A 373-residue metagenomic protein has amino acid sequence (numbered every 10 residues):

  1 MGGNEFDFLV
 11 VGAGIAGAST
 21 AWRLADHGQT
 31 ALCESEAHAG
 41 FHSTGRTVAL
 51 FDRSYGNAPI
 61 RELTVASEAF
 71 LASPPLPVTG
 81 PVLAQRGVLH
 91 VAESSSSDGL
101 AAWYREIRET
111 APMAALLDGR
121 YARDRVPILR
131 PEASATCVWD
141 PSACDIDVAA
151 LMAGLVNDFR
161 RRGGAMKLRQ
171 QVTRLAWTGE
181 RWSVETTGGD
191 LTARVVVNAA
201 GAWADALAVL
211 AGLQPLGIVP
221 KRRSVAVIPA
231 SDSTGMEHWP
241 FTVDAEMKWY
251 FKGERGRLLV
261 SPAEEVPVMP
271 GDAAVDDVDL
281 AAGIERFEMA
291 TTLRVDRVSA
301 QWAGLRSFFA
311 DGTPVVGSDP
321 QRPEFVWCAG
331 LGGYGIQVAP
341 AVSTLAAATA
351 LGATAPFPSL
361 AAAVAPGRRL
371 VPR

Functional and structural regions predicted by a protein language model:
F6-A31: N-terminal Rossmann-like FAD-binding beta1-loop-alpha1 element of flavoenzymes
L9-V11, L191-W203, S343: Short hydrophobic core segments
W22-L24, F51, T79-G87, D190 (+1 more regions): Active-site substrate-recognition segment that forms the wall of the catalytic cavity or substrate channel
A25-T44: Glycine-rich FAD pyrophosphate-binding loop
V48-R125, K248-Y250, M269, R286: Dinucleotide-binding Rossmann-like beta1-alpha1 core, especially the glycine-rich loop that anchors the ADP
A69-S73, V91-R162, K167-L168, R174-E180: Flavin (FAD/FMN) cofactor-binding and adjacent substrate-gating region of FAD-dependent oxidoreductase domains
T173-L191, V196: Conserved beta-strand-loop-beta-strand element in the redox core of flavoprotein oxidoreductases
E288-R373: C-terminal catalytic lobe of FAD-dependent flavoproteins
